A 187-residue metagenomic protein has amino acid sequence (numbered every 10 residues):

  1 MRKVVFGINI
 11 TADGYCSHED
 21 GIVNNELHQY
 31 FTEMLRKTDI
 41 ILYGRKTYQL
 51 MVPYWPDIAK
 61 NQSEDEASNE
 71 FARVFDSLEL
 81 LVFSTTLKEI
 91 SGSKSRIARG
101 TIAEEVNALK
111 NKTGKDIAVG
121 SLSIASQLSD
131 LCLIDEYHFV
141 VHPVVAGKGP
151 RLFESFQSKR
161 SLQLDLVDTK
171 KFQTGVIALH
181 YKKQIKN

Functional and structural regions predicted by a protein language model:
M1-N187: Enzymes that bind and transform nitrogen-containing heteroaromatic metabolites
